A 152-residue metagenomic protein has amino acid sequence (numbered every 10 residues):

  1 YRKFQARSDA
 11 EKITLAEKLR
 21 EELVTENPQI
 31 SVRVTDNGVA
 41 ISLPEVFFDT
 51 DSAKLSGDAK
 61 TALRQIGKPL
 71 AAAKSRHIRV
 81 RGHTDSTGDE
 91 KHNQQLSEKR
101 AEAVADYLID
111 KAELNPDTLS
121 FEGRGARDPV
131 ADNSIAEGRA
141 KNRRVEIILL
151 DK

Functional and structural regions predicted by a protein language model:
Y1-E21: Cytosolic signal-transmission helices at domain junctions
Q5, Q29, Q65, Q94-Q95: Residue-identity detector for glutamine
I13, A53-K60, R81-K152: Periplasmic OmpA-like peptidoglycan-binding domain that tethers envelope proteins to the cell wall
T14-V34, I41, F48-G82, E102-D110 (+1 more regions): Periplasmic peptidoglycan-binding/anchoring modules of Gram-negative envelope and division proteins
N37-V39, P44, A126: Beta-strand-connecting loop/turn residues
V39, F47, G88-D89: Surface-exposed aromatic
